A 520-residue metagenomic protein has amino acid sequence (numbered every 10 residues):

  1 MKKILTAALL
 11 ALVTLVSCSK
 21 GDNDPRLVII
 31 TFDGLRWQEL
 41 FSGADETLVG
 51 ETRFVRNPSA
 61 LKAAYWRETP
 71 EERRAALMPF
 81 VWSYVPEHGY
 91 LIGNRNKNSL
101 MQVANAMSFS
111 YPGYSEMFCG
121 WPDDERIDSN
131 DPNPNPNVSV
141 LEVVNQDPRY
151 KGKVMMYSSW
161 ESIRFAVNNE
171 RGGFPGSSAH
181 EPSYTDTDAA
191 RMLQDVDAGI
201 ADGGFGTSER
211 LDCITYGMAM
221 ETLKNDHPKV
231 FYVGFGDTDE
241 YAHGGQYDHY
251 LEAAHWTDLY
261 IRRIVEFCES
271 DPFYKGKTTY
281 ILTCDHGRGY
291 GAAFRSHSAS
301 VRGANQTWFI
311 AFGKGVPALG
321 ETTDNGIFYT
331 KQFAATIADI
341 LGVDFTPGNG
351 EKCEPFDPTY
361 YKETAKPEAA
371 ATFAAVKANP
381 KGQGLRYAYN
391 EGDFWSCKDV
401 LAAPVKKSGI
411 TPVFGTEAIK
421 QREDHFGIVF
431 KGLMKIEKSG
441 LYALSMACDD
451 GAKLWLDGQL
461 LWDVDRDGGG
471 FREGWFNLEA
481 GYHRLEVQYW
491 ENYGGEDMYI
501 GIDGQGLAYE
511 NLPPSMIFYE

Functional and structural regions predicted by a protein language model:
M1-P25: Bacterial Sec-dependent N-terminal signal peptides
K20-N23, S162-A166, E266-G276, A292-S300 (+2 more regions): Membrane-interface soluble catalytic domains
L27-T31, Q38-E39, I92-R95, E116-C119 (+6 more regions): Structural recognition of the beta-strand scaffold that forms the well-ordered cores of secreted hydrolase catalytic
L27-T31, W37, W256-H297, I337: Metal-dependent active-site segment of extracytoplasmic phospho-/sulfohydrolases and closely related
Q38-M107: Short, structured active-site-proximal loop/turn typified by the sulfatase FGly-forming signature C/S-X-P-X-R
A106-S108, P112-I200: Catalytic-site neighborhoods of secreted/periplasmic enzymes that process anionic sulfate/phosphate groups
N169-R171, G217-R263: Active-site His/acidic residue clusters
A365-A443, A447-E520: Extracellular/secretory pathway-exposed regions associated with glycan biology
